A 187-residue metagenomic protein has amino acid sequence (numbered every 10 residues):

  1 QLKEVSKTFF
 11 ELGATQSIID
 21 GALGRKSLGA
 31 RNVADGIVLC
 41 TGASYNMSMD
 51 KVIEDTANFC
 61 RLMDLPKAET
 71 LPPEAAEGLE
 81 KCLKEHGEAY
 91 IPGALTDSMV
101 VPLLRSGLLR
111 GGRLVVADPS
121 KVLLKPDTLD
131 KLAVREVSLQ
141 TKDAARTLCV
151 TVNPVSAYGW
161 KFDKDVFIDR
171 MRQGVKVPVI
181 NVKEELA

Functional and structural regions predicted by a protein language model:
Q1: P-loop/Walker-type NTP enzyme "switch/lid" segment
E4: Ligand-binding beta-strand-loop-alpha-helix segment within the catalytic cores of soluble metabolic enzymes
T8-Q16, G21-G174: Conserved catalytic-core segment of NTP-binding enzymes
L114-P119, P178-A187: A generic structural motif
